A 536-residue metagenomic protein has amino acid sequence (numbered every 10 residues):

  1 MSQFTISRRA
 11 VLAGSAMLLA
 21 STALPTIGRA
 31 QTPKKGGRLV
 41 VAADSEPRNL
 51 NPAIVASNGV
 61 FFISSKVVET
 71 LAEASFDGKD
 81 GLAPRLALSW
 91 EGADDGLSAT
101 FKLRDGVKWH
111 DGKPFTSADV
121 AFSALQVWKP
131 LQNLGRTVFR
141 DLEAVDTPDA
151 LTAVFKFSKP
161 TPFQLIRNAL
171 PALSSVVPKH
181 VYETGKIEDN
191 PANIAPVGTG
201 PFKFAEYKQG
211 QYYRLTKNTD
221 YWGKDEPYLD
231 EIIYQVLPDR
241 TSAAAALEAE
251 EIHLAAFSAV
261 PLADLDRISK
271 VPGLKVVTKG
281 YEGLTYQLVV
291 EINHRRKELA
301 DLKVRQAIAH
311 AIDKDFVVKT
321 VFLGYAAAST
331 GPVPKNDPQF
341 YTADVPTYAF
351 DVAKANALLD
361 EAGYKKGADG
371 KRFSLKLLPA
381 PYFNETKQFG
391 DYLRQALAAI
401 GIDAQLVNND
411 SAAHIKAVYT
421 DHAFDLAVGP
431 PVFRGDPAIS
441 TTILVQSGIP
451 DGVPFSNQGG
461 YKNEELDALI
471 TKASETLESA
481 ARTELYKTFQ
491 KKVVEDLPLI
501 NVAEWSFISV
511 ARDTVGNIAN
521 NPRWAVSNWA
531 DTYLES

Functional and structural regions predicted by a protein language model:
M17-A20, K208-Y212, K217, T285 (+3 more regions): Detector for C-terminal structural segments
R29, F202, N293, L299 (+2 more regions): Structural transition elements
A42-D94, L125, V197-T199, R523: N-terminal lobe/hinge region of extracytoplasmic solute-binding protein
S75-G78, P171-P227, E231, A353 (+1 more regions): Gly/Pro-rich hinge or "lid" segments in bacterial periplasmic/extracellular proteins
S89-Q132, P148, V154-K159, A243-A246 (+1 more regions): Aromatic- and charge-enriched surface segment that lines or borders ligand/interaction sites
K102, T137-Y182, E206: Surface-exposed binding/hinge segments that line and control ligand-binding clefts or catalytic entry sites
A144-D146, A205-T216, I233-R296, K319: Extracellular/periplasmic solute-recognition and catalytic clefts
L165-N168, D264, V277-T278, L288 (+4 more regions): Periplasmic-binding protein-like
